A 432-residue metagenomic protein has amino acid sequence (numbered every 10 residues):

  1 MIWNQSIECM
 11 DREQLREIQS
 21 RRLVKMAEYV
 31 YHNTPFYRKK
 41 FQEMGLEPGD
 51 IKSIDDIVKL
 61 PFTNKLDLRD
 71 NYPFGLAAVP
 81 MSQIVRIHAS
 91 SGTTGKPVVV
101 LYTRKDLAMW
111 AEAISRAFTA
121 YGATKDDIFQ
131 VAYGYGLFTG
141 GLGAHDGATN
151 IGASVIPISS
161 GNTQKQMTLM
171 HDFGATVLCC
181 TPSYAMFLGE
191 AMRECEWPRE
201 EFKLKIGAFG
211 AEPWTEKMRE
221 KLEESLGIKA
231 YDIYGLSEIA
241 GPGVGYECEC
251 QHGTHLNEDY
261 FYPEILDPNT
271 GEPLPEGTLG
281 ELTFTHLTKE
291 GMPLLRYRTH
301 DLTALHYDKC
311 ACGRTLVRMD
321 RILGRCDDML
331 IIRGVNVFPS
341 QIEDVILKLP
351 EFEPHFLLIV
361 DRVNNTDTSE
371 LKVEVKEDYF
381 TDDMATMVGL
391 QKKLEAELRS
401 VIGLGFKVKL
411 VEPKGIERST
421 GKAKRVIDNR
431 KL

Functional and structural regions predicted by a protein language model:
M1-A89, T94-E112, R116-A120, E216 (+5 more regions): Nucleotide 5′-phosphate-binding alpha/beta core
V30, S90-T93, F129, L178 (+4 more regions): Conserved S/T- and glycine-rich ATP-binding loop of Class I adenylate-forming
T103-A117, I128-F187: AMP-binding/adenylate-forming
A123-D127: Short helix-loop-beta connector
I128, C195-W214: Conserved helix-loop-beta element of the AMP-binding
L178, T288-L404, G421: AMP-binding/adenylate-forming catalytic core of the ANL superfamily
A185-K203, E220-S225: Adenylate-forming
K205, W214-K309: Conserved AMP-binding/adenylate-forming
